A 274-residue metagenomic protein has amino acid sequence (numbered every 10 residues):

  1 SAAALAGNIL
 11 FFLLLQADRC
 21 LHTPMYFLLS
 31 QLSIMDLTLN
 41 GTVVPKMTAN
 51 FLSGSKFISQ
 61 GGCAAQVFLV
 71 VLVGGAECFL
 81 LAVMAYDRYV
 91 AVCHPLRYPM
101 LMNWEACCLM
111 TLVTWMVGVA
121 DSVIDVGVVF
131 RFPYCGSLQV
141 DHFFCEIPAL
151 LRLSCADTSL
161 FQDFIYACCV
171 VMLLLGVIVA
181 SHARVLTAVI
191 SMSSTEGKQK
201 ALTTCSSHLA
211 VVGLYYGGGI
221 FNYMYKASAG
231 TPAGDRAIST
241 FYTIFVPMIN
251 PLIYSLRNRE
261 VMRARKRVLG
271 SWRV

Functional and structural regions predicted by a protein language model:
S1-V274: Transmembrane helical core of 7TM receptor-like proteins
